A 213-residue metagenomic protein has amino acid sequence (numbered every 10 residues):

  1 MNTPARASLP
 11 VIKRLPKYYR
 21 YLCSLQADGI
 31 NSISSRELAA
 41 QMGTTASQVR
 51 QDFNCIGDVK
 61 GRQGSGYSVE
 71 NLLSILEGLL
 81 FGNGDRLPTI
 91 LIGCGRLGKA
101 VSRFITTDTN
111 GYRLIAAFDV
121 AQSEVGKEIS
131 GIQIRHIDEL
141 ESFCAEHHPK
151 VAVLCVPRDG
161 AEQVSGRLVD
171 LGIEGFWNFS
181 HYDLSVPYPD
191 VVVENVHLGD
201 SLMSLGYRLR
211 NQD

Functional and structural regions predicted by a protein language model:
T3-I12, P16-L171, F179-H181, Y188-D213: Hydrophobic, well-ordered beta-alpha structural blocks that scaffold small-molecule cofactor pockets
